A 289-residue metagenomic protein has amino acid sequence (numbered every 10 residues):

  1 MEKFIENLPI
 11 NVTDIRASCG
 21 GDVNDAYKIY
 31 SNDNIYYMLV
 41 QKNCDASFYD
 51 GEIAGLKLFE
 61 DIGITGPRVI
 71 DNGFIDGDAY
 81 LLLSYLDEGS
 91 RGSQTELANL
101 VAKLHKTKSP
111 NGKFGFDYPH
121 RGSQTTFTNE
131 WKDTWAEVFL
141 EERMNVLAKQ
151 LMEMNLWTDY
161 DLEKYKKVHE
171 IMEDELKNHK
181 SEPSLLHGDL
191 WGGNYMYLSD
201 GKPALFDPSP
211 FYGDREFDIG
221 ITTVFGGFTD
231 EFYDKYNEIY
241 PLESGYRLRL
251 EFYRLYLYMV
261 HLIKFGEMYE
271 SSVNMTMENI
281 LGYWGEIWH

Functional and structural regions predicted by a protein language model:
M1-E6, S109-L185, I287: An alpha-helical support segment within catalytic cores of ATP-dependent transferases
P9-R16: Conserved N-terminal boundary motif of the eukaryotic protein kinase catalytic domain
R16-E137: ATP-binding pocket architecture of kinase catalytic cores
A17, Y160-K164, L257, H261 (+2 more regions): Charged phosphate-binding loop/patch that engages nucleotide di/tri-phosphates or the phosphate backbone of nucleic
D22, D189, R249-L255: Small/polar glycine-rich anion-binding or flexible loop at a beta-alpha turn
G63, H105-G112, L151, L176 (+3 more regions): A general structural signal marking secondary-structure boundaries and capping sites
I75-Q94, K103-K106, T125, E141-N145 (+3 more regions): A glycine-centered beta->alpha junction motif in the catalytic cores of kinase/phosphotransferase enzymes
F127-L140, K149, H179-L185, G192 (+5 more regions): Active-site Asp-x-Gly
